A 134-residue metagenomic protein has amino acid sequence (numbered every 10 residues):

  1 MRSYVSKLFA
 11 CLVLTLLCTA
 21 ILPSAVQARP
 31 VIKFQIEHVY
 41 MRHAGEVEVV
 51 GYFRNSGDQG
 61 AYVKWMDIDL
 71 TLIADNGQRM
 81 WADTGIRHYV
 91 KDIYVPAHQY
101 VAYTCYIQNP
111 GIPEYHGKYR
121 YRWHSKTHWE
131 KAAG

Functional and structural regions predicted by a protein language model:
M1-L12: Bacterial N-terminal signal peptides that target proteins for export
C11-A20: Bacterial N-terminal signal peptides
V26-Y52: Low-complexity, acidic Ser/Thr/Pro/Gly-rich terminal tails and inter-domain linkers that flank the onset of structured
F53-D58: Asparagine-centered strand-capping/turn motif at beta-strand->loop junctions
G60-V63, M80: Short acidic/proline- and small/hydrophobic-mixed sequence motifs that coincide with surface turns and coil-to-beta
D69-D83: Short aromatic-acidic-glycine turn motif
M80-P113: Intrinsically disordered, low-complexity Pro/Gly/Ser/Thr-rich segments with frequent PxxP/GP/PP motifs and embedded
Y106-G134: Terminal connector regions
